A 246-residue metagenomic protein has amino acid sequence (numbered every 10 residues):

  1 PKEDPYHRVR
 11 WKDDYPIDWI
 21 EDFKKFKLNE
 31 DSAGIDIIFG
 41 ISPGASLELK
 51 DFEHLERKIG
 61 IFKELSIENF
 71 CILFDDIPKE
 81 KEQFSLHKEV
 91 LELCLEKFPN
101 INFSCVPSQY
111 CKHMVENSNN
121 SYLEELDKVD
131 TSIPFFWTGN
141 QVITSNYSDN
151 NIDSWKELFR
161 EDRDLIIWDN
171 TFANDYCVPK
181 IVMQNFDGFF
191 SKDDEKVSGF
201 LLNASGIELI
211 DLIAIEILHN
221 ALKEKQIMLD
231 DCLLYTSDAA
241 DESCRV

Functional and structural regions predicted by a protein language model:
P1-F135: Aromatic-lined carbohydrate-binding surfaces of glycoside hydrolases
R8, G188, Y235-T236: Intrinsically disordered, low-complexity regions enriched in small/polar residues
R8-R10, R57, R160-R163, R245: Arginine residue identity/basic-tract feature
E30, G40, G199, A221 (+1 more regions): Small-side-chain structural scaffolding
I77-E224: Catalytic-core regions of glycoside hydrolase
L222-S237: Helicase-primase coupling helices
Y235-V246: Single conserved hydrophobic/aromatic residue that forms the stacking wall/gate of nucleotide- or nucleobase-binding
